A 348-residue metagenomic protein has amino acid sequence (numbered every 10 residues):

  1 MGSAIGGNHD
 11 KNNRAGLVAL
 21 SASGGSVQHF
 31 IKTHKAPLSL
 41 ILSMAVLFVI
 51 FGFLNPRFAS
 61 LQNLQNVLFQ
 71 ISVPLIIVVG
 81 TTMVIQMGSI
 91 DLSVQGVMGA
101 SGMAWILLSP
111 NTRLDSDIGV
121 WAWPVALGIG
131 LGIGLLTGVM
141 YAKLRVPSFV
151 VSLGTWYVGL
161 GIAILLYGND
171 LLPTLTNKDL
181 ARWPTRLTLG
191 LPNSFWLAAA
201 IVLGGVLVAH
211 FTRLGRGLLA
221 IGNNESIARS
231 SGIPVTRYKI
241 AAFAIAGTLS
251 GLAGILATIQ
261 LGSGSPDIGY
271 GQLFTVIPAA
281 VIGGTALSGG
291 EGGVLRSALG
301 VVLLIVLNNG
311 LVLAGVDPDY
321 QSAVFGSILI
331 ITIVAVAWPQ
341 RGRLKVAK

Functional and structural regions predicted by a protein language model:
M1-V49, S230-R237, N309-K348: Cytosolic-side transmembrane-helix boundaries in multi-pass membrane proteins
P37-L42, V67, P74-L75, G96-A100 (+7 more regions): Hydrophobic alpha-helical transmembrane segments
S43-A59, M87, A163-L172, V206-R213 (+1 more regions): Structural signal for alpha-helical transmembrane segments and their membrane-water exit/capping regions in multi-pass
Q70-T81, A100, G132, G154-Y157 (+6 more regions): Hydrophobic alpha-helical segments embedded in the membrane of multi-pass proteins
V84-L136: Membrane-embedded helix boundary and interhelical linker motif in transport proteins
I118-A126, I133-T137, L189-G264: Helix-loop-helix "hairpin" substructures at the membrane interface of multi-pass membrane proteins
L144, S148-T212, Y238-A241, Q260-G269 (+2 more regions): Transmembrane helix-bundle core of multi-pass membrane transporters and related energy-transducing complexes
S250, Q260-G326: Transmembrane alpha-helical segments in multi-pass inner-membrane proteins
